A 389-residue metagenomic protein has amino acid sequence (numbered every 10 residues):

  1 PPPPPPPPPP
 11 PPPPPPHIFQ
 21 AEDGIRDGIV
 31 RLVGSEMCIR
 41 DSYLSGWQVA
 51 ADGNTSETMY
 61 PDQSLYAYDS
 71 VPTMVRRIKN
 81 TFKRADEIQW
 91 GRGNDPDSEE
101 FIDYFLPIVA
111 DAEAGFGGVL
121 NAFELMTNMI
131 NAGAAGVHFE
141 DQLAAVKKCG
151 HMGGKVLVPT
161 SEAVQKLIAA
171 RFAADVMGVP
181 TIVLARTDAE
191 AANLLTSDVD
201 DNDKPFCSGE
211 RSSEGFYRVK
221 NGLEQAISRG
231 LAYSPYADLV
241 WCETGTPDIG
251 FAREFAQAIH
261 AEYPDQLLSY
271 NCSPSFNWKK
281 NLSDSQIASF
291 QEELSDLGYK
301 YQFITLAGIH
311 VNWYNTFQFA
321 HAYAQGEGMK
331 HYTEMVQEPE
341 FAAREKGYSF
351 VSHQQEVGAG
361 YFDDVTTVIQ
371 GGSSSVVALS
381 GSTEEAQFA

Functional and structural regions predicted by a protein language model:
A21-V33, M37-I39: Short, small-residue-biased leader/transition segments that mark boundaries at the very start of proteins
R26, I108-N121, T187-I227, P274-Q286: Active-site mouth loops of central-metabolism enzymes
R26, S42-L44, I108-A112, V137-F139 (+4 more regions): Hydrophobic faces of well-ordered beta-strands that scaffold small-molecule active sites in alpha/beta enzyme cores
G34, D111, G133, A170 (+2 more regions): Conserved, mostly hydrophobic/aromatic
W47-M74, V119-L120, E124-T127, Q142-Q165 (+3 more regions): Glycine-rich tight-turn/loop motif centered on a GG-T
V71, P274-F276, D284-S285, S289-D296 (+2 more regions): Extended, intrinsically disordered, low-complexity segments
L143-A169, T246-H260, V311-T316: Active-site-adjacent beta->alpha loops and helix N-cap segments on the catalytic face of soluble alpha/beta enzymes
R218-E224, R229, L239-I249, T305: Catalytic beta/alpha-barrel core
